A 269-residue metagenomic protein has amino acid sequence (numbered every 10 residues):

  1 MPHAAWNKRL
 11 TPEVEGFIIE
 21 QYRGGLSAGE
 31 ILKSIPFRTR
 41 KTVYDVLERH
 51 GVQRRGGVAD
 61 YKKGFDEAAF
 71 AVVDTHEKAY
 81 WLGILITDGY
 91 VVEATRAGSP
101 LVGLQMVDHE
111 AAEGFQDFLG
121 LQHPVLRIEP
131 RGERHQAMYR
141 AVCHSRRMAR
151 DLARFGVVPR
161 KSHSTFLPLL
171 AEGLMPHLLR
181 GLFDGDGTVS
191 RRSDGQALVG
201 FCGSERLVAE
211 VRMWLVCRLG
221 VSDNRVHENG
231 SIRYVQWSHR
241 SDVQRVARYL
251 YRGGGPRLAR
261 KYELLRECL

Functional and structural regions predicted by a protein language model:
M1-L269: Internal intein/HINT superfamily modules and their associated LAGLIDADG
